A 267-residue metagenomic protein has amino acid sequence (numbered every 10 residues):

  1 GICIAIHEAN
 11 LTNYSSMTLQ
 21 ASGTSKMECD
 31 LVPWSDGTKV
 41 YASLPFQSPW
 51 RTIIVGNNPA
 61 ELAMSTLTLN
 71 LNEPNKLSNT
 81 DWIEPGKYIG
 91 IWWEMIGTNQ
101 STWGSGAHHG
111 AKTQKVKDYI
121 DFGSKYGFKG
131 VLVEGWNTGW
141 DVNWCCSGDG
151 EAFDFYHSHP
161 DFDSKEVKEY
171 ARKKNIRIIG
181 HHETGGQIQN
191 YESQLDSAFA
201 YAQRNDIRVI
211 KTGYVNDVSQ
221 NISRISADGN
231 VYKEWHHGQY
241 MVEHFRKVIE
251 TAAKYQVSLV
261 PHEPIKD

Functional and structural regions predicted by a protein language model:
G1-L77: N-terminal accessory beta-strand-rich subdomains and adjacent acidic, glycine-rich linkers that precede catalytic cores
E8-N10, G56, W93, G135-N137 (+1 more regions): A mature extracytoplasmic/lumenal domain signature
A21-M27, E61-A63, W103-G104, H181-H182 (+1 more regions): N-terminal start-of-chain detector that recognizes signal peptides and the immediate post-cleavage beginning
T38-Y41, D118-I120, A198, K247-V248: Generic recognition of flexible, low-complexity loop/linker segments
V40, A107-A111, F155, H236: Conserved aromatic-histidine-acidic binding/catalytic patches
S43-F122, Y126, G130, E134: An acidic-aromatic substrate-binding cleft motif
E134-D267: Aromatic- and carboxylate-enriched substrate-binding clefts and catalytic-loop regions of carbohydrate-active enzymes
